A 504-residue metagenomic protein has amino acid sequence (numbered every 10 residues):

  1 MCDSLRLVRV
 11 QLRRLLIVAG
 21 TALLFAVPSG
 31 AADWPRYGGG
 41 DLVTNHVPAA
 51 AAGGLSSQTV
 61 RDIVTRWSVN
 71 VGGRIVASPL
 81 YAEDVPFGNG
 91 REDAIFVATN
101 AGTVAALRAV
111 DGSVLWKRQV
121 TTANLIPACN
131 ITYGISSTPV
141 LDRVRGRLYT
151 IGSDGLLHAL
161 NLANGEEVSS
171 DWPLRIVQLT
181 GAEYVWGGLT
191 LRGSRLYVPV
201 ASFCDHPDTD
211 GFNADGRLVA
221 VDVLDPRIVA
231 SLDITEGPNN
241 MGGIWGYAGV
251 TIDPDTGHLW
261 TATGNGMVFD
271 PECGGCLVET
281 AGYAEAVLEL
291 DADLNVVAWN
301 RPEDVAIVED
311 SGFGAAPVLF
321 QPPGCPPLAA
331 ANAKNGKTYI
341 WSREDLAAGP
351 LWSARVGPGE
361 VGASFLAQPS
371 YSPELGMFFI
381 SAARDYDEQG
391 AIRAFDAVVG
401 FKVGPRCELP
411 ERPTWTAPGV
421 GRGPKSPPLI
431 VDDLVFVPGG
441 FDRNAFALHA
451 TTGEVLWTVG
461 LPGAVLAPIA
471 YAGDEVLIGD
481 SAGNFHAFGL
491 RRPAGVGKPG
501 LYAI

Functional and structural regions predicted by a protein language model:
M1-L12: N-terminal secretory signal peptides that target proteins for export/translocation
V10, F25-A31: Extreme N-terminus of proteins, especially the signal/transit-peptide cleavage junction and the first residues
R14-A26: Bacterial N-terminal signal peptides
S29-G495, L501: Noncatalytic, solvent-exposed loop/strand surfaces of beta-propeller-type extracellular/periplasmic domains
